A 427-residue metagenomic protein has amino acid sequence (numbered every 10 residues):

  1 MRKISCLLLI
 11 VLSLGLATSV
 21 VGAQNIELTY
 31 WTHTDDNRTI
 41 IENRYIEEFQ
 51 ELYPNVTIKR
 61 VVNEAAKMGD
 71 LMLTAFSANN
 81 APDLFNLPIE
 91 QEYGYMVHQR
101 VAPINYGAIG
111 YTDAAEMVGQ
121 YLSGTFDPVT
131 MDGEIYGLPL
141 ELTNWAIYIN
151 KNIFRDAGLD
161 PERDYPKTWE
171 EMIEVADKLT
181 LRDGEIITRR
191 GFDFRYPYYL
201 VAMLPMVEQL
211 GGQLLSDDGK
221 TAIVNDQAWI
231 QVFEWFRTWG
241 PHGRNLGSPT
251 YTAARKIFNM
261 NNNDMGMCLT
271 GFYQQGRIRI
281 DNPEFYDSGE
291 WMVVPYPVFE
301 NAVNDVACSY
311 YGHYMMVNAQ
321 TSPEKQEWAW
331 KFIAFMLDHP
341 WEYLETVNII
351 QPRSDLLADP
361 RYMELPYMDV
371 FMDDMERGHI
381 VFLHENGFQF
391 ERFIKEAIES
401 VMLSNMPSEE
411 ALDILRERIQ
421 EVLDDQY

Functional and structural regions predicted by a protein language model:
Q24-D35, V56-V61, L84: Short, well-ordered beta-strand elements
E47, E51-L52, T57, A78 (+4 more regions): Extracytoplasmic/periplasmic substrate-recognition and gating elements
E48-Y121, R155-G158, I257-N259, D264-M267 (+3 more regions): Extracytoplasmic "Venus flytrap"/periplasmic binding protein-like
P88-A146, I173-V175, M206-V207, E290-P295 (+1 more regions): Hinge/lid segment of periplasmic solute-binding proteins
N105-Y121, D164-Y165, G184-F192, G212-Q231 (+3 more regions): Short, solvent-exposed loop/beta-turn-alpha elements that line the ligand-binding surface or hinge of extracytoplasmic
Q120, W291-P295, L344-S400, D425: Long, aromatic- and glycine/proline-rich binding clefts that accommodate carbohydrate-like moieties
M131-L140, W145, R155, E170-A222 (+1 more regions): Extracytoplasmic/periplasmic solute-binding protein
I173-K178, D218-T250: Glycine-centered hinge/linker elements that transmit conformational signals in sensory and ligand-binding systems
